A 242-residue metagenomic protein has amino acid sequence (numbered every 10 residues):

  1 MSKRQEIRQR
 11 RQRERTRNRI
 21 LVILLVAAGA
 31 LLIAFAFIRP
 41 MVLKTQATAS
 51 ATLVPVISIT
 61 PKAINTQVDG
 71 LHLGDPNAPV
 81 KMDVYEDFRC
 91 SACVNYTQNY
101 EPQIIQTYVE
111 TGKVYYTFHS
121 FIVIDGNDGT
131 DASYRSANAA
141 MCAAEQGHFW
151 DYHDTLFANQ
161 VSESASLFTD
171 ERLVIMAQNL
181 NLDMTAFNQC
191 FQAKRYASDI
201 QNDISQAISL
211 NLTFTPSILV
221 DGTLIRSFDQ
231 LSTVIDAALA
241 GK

Functional and structural regions predicted by a protein language model:
M1-A51, V174-K242: C-terminal cap of thioredoxin/glutaredoxin-like
R13, L73-D75, D83, T107-V109 (+1 more regions): Generic structural signal for beta-strand residues in well-ordered domains
T48-I64: Ser/Thr-rich, Proline-interspersed low-complexity disordered segments
A63-P79: A short beta-strand-turn-helix
Q67, P79, S136, F214-T215: A structure-centric signal for secondary-structure junctions around beta-strands
V68, Y100-P102, S205: Alpha-helical scaffolding within the catalytic cores of extracellular/periplasmic polymer-degrading hydrolases
A78, D83-Q178: Structural alpha/beta surface segment adjacent to cysteine/selenocysteine redox centers across thiol/disulfide enzymes
